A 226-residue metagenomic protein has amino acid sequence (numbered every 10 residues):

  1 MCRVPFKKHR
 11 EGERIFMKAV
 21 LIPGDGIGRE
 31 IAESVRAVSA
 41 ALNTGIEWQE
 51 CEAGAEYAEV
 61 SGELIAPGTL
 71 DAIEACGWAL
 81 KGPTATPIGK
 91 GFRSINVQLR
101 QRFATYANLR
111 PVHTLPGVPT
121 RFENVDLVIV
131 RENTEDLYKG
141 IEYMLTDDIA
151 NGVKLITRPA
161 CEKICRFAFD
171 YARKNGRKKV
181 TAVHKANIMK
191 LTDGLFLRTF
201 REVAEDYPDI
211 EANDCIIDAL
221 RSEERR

Functional and structural regions predicted by a protein language model:
R3-F16: Short, Lys/Arg-enriched N-terminal segments with co-localized hydrophobic residues within the first ~10-30 amino acids
V20-L42, D147-D218: Glycine-rich phosphate/diphosphate-binding loop of Rossmann-like nucleotide-binding domains
G45-E47, N108, E211-N213: Conserved beta-strand segments of alpha/beta enzyme cores
G45-Y57: A short beta-strand-loop structural module common to alpha/beta enzyme folds
Q49, L80, V128-V130, T181-V183 (+1 more regions): Hydrophobic/aromatic beta-strand patches that form the interior of the parallel beta-sheet core in alpha/beta enzyme
A58-K154: N-terminal glycine-rich phosphate/adenylate-binding segment common to multiple enzyme folds
R221: A domain-level signal for the structural core that forms small-molecule/cofactor-binding pockets and catalytic centers
E224-R225: Conserved small/polar residues in nucleotide/adenosyl-binding loops
